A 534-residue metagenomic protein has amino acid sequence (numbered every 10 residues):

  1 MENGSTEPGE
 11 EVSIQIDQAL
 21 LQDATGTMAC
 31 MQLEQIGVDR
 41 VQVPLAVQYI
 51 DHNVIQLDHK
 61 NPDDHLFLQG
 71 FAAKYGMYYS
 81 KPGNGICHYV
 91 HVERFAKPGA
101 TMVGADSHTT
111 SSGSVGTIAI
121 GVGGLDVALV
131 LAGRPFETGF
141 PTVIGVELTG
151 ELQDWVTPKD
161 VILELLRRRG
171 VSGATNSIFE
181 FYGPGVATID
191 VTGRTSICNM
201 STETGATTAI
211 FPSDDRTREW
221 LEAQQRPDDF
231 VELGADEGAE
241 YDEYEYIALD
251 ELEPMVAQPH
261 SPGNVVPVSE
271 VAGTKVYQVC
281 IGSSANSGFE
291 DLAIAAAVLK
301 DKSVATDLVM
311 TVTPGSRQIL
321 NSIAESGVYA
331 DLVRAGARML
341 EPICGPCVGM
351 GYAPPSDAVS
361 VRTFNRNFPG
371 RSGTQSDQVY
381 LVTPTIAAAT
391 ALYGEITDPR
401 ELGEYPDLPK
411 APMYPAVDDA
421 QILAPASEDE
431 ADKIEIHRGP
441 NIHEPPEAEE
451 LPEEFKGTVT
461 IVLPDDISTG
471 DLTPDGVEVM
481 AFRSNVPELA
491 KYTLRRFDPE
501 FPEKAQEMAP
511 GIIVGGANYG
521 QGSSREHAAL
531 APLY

Functional and structural regions predicted by a protein language model:
M1-Y534: Fe-S-dependent hydro-lyases/dehydratases of central metabolism
